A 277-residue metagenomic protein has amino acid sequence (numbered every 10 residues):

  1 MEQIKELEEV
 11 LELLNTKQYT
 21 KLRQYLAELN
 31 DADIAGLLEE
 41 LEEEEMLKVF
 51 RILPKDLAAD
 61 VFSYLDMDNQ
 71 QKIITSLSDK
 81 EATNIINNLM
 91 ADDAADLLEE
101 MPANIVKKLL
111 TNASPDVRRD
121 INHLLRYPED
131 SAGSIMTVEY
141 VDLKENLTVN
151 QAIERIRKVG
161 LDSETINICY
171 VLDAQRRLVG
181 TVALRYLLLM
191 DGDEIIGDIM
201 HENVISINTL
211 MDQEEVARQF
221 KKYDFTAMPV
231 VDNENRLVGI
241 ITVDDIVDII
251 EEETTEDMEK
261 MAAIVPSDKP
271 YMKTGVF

Functional and structural regions predicted by a protein language model:
M1-V265: Hydrophobic packing positions in regular secondary-structure scaffolds
V265-F277: Cytosolic juxtamembrane amphipathic/interface segments immediately preceding and feeding into a transmembrane helix
